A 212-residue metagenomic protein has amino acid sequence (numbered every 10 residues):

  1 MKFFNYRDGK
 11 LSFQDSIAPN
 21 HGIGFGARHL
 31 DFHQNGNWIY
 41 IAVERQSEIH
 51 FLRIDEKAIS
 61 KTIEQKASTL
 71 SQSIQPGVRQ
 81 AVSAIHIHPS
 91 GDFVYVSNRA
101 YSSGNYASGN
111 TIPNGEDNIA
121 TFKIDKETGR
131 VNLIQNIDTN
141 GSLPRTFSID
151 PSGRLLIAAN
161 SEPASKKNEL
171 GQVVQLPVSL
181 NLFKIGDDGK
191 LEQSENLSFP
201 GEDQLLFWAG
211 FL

Functional and structural regions predicted by a protein language model:
F3-L11, L52-T62, T121-G129, L182-E192: Short loop/turn segments immediately following beta-strands, especially the blade-tip and inter-blade linker loops
F13, Q46-E48, K61, N114-N118 (+3 more regions): A detector of repeated loop/turn-to-beta-strand junctions in beta-rich toroidal repeat architectures
Q14-H21, Q65-Q75, N132-D138, S194-S198: A short beta-strand motif characteristic of beta-propeller blades
H21-W38, L70-G91, A100, S142-G153 (+2 more regions): Beta-rich, blade/repeat-based domains predominating in secreted/periplasmic proteins but also intracellular
E44-R45, I54, S90, R99-Y101 (+1 more regions): Short loop/turn segments immediately following the C-termini of beta-strands
V96-N114, A159-Q175: Short, conserved, GDST-rich strand-edge loop motifs in beta-rich repeat architectures
E162, G171-D188, E192-L212: Blade-level signature of beta-propeller repeat domains, shared across WD40, Kelch, NHL, RCC1 and BNR/Asp-box propellers
